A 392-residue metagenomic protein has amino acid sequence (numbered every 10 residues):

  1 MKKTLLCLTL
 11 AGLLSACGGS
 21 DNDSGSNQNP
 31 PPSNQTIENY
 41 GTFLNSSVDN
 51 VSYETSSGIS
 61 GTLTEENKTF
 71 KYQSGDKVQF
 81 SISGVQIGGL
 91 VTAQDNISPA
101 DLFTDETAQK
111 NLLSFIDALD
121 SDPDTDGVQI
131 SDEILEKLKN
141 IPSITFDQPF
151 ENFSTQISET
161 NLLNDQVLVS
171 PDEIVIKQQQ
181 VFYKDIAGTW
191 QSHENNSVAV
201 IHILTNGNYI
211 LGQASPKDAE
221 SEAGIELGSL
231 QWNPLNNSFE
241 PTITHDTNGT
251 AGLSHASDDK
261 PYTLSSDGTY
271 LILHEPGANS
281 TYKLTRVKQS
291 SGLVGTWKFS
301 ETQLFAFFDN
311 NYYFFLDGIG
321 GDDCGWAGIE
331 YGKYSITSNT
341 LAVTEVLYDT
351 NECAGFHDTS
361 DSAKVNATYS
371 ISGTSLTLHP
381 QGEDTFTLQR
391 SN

Functional and structural regions predicted by a protein language model:
K2-L8: Sec-dependent signal peptide recognition, specifically the positively charged N-region followed immediately by
S15-A16: C-terminal motif of bacterial Sec signal peptides marking the signal peptidase cleavage site
S20-Q191, N233-L235, T263, D267 (+4 more regions): Feature for extracytoplasmic/surface-facing segments of secreted or surface-associated proteins, emphasizing
S57, L204-N206, D267, F308-N310 (+2 more regions): Acidic/polar residues in short coil/turn loops that connect beta-strands within repeat-based beta-sheet scaffolds
D76, T205-Y209, N236-N237, G268 (+2 more regions): Structural signal for glycine-centered tight turns and loop->strand junctions in beta-sheet-rich domains
G188-T189, G295-T296, G332: A glycine-anchored, Pro-Gly-centered beta-turn/N-cap motif
E194-V198, Q213-A278, S300-Q303, D317-F386: Contiguous, well-ordered beta-strand patches that form the walls/edges of small beta-barrel/beta-sandwich domains
R390-N392: Short, solvent-exposed mixed-charge patches
